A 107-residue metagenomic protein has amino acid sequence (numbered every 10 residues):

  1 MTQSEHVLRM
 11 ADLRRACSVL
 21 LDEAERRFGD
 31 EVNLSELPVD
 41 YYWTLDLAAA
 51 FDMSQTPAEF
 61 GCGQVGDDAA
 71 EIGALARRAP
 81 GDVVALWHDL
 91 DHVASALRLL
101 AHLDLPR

Functional and structural regions predicted by a protein language model:
M1-L45, A96: Short terminal alpha-helical segments
H6-R9, L13, G61, D68 (+1 more regions): Amphipathic alpha-helix face/heptad-repeat signature
S18-E25, A49, R77-P80, R98-A101: Alpha-helical repeat scaffolds in large eukaryotic proteins
R26-L37, A58-E59, R77-W87: Charged, low-complexity interaction regions
E31, T44-L45, S54, G63 (+3 more regions): Generic signature of intrinsically disordered, low-complexity segments enriched in small/polar residues
W43-D82: Long, amphipathic, charge-rich alpha-helical segments that form helical bundles/coiled-coils
A70-R107: Amphipathic alpha-helical binding modules
